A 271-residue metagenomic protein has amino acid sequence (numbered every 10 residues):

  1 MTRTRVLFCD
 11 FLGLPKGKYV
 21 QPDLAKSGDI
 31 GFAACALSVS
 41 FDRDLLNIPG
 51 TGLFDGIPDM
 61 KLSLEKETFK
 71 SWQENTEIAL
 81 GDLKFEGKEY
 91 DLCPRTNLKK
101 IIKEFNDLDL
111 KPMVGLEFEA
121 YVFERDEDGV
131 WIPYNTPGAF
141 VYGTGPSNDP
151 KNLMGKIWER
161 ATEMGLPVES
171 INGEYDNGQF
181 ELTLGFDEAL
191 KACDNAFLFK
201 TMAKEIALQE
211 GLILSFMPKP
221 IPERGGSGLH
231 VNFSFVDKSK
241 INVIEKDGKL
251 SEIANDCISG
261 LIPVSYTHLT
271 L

Functional and structural regions predicted by a protein language model:
M1-S170, A192, L212: ATP/Mg2+-dependent ligation/transfer catalytic cores
V6-C9, F123, I171, G185 (+2 more regions): Generic beta-strand/beta-sheet core signal
T76, G115, Y175-N177, G226-H230: Short, solvent-exposed loop/turn segments at the edges of secondary structure
A79-F85, F180-F186, F233: Short, hydrophobic beta-strand segments
Y134-T144, N177-K191, I221-G226, K238-V243: Active-site-proximal beta-alpha loop/turn segments in soluble metabolic enzymes
P146, M154, T162, V168 (+5 more regions): Accessory "access/gating" subregions that flank catalytic or transport cores
C193-I258: Acidic, glycine-rich loop-and-beta core segments that form the ion-binding/anion-interacting portion of active sites
T267-L271: Conserved small/polar residues in nucleotide/adenosyl-binding loops
